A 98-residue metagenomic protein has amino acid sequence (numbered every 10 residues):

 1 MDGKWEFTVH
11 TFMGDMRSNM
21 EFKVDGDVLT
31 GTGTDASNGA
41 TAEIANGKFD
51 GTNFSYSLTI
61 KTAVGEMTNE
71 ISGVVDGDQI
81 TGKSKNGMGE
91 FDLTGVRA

Functional and structural regions predicted by a protein language model:
M1-D76, I80-A98: Central antiparallel beta-sheet cores of small beta-barrel/beta-sandwich binding domains
